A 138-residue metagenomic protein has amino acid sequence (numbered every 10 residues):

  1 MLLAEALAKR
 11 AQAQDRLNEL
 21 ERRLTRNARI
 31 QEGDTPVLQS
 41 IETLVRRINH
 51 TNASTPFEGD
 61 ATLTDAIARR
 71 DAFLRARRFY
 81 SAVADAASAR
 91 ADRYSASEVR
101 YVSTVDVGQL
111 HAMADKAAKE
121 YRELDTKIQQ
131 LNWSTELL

Functional and structural regions predicted by a protein language model:
M1-L138: Structural preference for solvent-exposed beta-strand-turn elements and adjacent flexible terminal/loop segments within
